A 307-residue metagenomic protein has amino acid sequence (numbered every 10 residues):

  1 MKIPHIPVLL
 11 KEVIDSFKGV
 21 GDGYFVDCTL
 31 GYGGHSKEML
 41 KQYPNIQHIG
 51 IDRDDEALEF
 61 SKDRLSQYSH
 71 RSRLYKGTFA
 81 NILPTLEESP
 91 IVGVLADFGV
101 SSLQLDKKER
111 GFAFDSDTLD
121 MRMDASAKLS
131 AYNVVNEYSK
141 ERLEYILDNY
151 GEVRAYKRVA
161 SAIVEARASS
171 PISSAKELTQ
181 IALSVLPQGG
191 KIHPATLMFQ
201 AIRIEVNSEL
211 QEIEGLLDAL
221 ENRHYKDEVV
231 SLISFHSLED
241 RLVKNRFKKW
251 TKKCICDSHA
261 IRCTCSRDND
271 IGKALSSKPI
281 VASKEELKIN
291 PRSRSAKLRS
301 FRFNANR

Functional and structural regions predicted by a protein language model:
M1-R307: S-adenosyl-L-methionine-dependent methyltransferase catalytic core, i.e., the SAM/SAH-binding region
